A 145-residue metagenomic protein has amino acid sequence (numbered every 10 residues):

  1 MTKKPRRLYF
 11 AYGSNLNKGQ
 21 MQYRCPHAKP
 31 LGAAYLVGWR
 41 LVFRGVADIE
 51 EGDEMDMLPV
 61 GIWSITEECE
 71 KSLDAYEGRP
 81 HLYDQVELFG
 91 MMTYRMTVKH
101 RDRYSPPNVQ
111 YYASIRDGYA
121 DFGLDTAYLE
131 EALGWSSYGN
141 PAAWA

Functional and structural regions predicted by a protein language model:
T2-A145: Glycine-aromatic micro-motifs
